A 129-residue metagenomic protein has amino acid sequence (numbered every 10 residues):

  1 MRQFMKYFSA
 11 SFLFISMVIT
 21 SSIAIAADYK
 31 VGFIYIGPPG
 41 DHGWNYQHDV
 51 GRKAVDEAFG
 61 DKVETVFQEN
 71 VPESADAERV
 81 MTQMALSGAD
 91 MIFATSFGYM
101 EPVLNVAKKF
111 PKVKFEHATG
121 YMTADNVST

Functional and structural regions predicted by a protein language model:
M1-Y7: N-terminal secretory signal peptides that target proteins for export/translocation
S9-S21: Bacterial N-terminal signal peptides
A24-A26: Boundary at the C-terminal end of the N-terminal hydrophobic targeting segment
D28-K30, K112: Residues that mark the start of a beta-strand
G32-G51, V55-F59, V66-A77, S96-Y99: Extracytoplasmic "Venus flytrap"
S74-D90: Short, well-structured alpha-helical segments in soluble
G88-F97, K114-A118: Periplasmic-binding protein-like
T123-T129: Short beta-strand elements at the ligand-binding edges of bilobed clamshell
